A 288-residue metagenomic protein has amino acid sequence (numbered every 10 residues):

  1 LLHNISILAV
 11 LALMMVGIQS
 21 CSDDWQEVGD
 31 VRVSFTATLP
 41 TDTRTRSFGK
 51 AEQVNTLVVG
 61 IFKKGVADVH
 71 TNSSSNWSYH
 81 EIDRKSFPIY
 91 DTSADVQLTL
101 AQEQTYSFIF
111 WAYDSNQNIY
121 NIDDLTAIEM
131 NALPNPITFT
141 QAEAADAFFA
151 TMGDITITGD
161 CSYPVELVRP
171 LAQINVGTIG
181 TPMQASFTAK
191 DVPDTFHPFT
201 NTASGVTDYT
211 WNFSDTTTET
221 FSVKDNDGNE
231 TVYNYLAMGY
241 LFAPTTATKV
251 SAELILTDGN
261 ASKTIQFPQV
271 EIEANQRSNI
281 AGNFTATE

Functional and structural regions predicted by a protein language model:
L1-H3: N-terminal secretory signal peptides that target proteins for export/translocation
S6-G17: Bacterial N-terminal signal peptides
I18-E288: Sec-type signal peptide cleavage vicinity
